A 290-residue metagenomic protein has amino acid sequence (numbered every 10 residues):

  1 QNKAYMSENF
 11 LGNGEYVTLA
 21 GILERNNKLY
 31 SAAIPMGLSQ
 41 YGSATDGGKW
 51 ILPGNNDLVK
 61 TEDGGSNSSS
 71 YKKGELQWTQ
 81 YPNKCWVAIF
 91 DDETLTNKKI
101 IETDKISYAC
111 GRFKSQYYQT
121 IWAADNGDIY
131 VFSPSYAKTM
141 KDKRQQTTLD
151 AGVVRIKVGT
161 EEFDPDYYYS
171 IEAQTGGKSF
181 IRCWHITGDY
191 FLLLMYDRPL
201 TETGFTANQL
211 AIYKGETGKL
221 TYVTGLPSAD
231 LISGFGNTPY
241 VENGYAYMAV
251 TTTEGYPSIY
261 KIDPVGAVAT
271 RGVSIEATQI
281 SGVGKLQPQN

Functional and structural regions predicted by a protein language model:
Q1, I22, N27-Q40, N67-Q80 (+6 more regions): Short beta-strand elements that form the blades of beta-propeller/WD-repeat-like and other beta-sheet-rich scaffold
Q1, T45-T96, R144-E161, T206-G218 (+1 more regions): Beta-propeller blade signature
Q1-G14, T61-G65, N97-I106, K157-V158 (+3 more regions): Beta-propeller fold detector
Q1-N27, A32-L38, G47-K60: Asp-box/WD-like beta-propeller blade repeats and closely related beta-sheet repeat scaffolds
N9-E24, Y108-I121, A173-I186, D230-Y240 (+1 more regions): Repeated scaffold domains used in trafficking and secretory/extracellular systems, primarily beta-propellers
Y81-A88, E93-F163, Y169-I171, G176-S179: Beta-propeller domains
D164-G255: Intrinsically disordered, low-complexity segments enriched in Gly and acidic/Ser/Thr residues that form flexible
S233-G234, G244, V250, S258-G282 (+1 more regions): Long alpha-helical, hydrophobic tracts
